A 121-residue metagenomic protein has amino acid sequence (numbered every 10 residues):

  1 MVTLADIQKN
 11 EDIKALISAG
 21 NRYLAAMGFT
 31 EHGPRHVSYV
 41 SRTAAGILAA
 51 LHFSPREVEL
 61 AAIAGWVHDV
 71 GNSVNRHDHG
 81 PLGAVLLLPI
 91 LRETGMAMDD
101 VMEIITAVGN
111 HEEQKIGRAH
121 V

Functional and structural regions predicted by a protein language model:
M1, I17, M27, M96-M98 (+1 more regions): Detector for methionine-enriched segments
M1-A15, Y23: Non-catalytic interface/linker regions that flank or bridge core catalytic/transmembrane domains
I7, M27, E31-P34, H77 (+1 more regions): Charge-dense, low-complexity intrinsically disordered segments
E11-S18, R56-E59: N-terminal glycine-rich anion-binding loops that anchor highly charged ligand groups
K14-A49, W66-S73: Active-site flanking loop/helix segments enriched in acidic
A50-R118: Divalent metal-dependent catalytic cores for phosphoryl transfer on phosphate-bearing substrates
